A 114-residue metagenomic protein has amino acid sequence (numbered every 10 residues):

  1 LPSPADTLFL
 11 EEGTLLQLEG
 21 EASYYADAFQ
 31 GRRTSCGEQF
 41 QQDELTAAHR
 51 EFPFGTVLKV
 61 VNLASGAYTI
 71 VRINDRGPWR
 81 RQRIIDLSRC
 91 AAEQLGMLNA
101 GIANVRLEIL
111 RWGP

Functional and structural regions predicted by a protein language model:
L1-P114: Secreted/periplasmic proteins
